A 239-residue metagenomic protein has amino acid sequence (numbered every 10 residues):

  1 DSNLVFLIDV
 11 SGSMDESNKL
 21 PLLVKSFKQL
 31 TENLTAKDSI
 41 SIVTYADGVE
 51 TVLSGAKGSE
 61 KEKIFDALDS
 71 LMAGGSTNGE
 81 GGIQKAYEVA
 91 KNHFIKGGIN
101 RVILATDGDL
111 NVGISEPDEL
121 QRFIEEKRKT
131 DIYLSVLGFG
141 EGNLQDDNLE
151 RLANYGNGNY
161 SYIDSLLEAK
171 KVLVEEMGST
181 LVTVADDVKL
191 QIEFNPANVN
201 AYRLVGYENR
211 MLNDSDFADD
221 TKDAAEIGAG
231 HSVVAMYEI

Functional and structural regions predicted by a protein language model:
D1-K189, S215: Exposed acidic/Ser/Thr-rich ligand/metal-binding surfaces
D1-L4, I163, L167, L181-I239: An acidic, Ser/Thr-enriched
